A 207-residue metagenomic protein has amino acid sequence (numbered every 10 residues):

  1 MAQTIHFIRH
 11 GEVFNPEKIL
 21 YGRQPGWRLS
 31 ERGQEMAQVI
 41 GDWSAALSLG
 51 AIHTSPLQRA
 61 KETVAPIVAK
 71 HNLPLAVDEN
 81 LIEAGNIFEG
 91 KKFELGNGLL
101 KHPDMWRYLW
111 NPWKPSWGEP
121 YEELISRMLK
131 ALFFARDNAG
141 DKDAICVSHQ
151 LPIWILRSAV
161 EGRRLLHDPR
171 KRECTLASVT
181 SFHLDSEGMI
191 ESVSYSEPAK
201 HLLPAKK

Functional and structural regions predicted by a protein language model:
M1-Q3, A76-V77, E83-N97, G140-K142 (+1 more regions): Acidic, low-complexity terminal tails and accessory targeting/binding regions of phosphate-metabolizing enzymes
Q3, I8-L75: Active-site-proximal alpha-helix that buttresses catalytic centers in soluble enzyme cores
I5, K142-Q150: Generic beta-sheet signal
F14, R59-K61, A84-G85, P152-W154: Short, active-site-adjacent cap segments at secondary-structure transitions
R28, A69-R127, Y195, P204: Phosphate-handling substructures
A46-S48, A135-K142: Glycine-rich phosphate-binding loop signature in dinucleotide/nucleotide-binding domains
S48-N80, K101-R107, H183-K207: Conserved histidine-centered catalytic loops in small-molecule metabolism enzymes
T54-S55, S126, V147-S148: Short beta-strand scaffold positions
